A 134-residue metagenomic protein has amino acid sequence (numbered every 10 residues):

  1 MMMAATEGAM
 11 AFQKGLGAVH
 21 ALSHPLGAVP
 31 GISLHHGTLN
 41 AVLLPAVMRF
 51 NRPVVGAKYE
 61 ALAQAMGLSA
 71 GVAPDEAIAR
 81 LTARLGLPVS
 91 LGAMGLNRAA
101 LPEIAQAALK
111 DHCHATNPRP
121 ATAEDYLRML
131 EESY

Functional and structural regions predicted by a protein language model:
M1-M2, T38: Alpha-helical scaffolds flanking conserved acidic
M2-A5, S23, P45, A79 (+1 more regions): Generic structural concept
M2-Q13, G27-A28: Glycine-rich phosphate/diphosphate-binding loops and the adjacent beta-loop-alpha structural elements that coordinate
A4-G8, F50, L81-R84, K110-D111: A short structural micro-motif
F12, L87, C113-N117: Short arginine-rich
F12-H24, L34-L39: Conserved phosphate/anionic-ligand binding catalytic regions in large, soluble enzymes, centered on
A28-A100: Gly/Pro-rich interdomain helix-loop hinge
R98-Y134: Short, amphipathic C-terminal "tail helix"
